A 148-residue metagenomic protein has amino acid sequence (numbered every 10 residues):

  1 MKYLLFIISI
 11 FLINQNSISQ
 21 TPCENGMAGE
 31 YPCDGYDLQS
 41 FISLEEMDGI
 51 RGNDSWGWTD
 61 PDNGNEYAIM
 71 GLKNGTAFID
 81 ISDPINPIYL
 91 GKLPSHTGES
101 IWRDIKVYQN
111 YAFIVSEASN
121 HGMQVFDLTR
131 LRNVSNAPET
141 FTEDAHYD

Functional and structural regions predicted by a protein language model:
M1-P22: Bacterial Sec-dependent N-terminal signal peptides
I18-D148: Feature marking well-ordered beta-strand scaffolds used for ligand recognition
